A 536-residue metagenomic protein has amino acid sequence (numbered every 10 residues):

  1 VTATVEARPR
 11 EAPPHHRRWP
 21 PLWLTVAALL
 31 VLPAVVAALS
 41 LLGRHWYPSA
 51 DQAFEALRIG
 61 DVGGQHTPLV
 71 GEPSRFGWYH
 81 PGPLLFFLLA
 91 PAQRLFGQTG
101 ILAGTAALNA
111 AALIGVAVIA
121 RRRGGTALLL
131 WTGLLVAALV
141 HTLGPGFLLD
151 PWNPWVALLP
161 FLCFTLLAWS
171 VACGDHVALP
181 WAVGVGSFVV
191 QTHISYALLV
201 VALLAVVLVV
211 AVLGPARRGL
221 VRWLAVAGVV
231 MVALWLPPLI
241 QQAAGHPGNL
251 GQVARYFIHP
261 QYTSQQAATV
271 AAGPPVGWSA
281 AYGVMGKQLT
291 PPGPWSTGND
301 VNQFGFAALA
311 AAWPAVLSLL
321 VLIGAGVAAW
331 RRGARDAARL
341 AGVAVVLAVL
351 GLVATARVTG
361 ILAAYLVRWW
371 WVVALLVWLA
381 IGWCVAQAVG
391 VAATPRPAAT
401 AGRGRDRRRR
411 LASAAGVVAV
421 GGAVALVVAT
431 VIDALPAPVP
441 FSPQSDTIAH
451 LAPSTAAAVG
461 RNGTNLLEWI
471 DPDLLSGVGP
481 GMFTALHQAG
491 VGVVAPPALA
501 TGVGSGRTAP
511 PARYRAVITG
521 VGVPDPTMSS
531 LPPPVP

Functional and structural regions predicted by a protein language model:
V1-L39, V212-M231: Start-transfer (signal-anchor) and selected internal transmembrane alpha helices of multi-pass inner/ER membrane
V31, A112, A117, G286-A337: Hydrophobic, aromatic-rich transmembrane alpha-helices and their immediate juxtamembrane boundary segments
F54-F87, T263: Extracytosolic helix-loop segments that constitute the early lumenal/periplasmic catalytic or substrate-binding loops
P83, F87, L95-I114, F147-N153 (+1 more regions): Loop-to-helix entry region of an early transmembrane alpha helix in multi-pass inner-membrane enzymes
A103-G125, C163, I323-V327: Transmembrane-helix motifs of polytopic, lipid-linked glycan transferases
V116-V140: Transmembrane-helix signature of polytopic, membrane-embedded enzymes that assemble or transfer cell-envelope glycans
F164-L179: Membrane-interface transmembrane helices that cradle and orient dolichyl/undecaprenyl
L179-I194, L198-A205, V230-A233: Membrane-interface alpha helices of multi-pass inner-membrane proteins
